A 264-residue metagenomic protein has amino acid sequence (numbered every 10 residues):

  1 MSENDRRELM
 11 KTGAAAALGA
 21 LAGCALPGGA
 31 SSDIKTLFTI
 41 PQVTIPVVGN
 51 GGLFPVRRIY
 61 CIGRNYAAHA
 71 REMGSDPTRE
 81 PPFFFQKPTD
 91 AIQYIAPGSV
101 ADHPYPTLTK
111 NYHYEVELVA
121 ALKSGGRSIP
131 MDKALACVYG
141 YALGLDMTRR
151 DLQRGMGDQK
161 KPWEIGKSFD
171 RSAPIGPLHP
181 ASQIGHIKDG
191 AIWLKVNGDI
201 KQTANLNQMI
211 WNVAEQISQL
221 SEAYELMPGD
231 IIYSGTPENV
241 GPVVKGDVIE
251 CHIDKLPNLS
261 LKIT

Functional and structural regions predicted by a protein language model:
M1-A17: N-terminal secretory signal peptides and thylakoid transit peptides that target proteins across membranes
S31-K133: Extended, compositionally biased flexible segments
S32-L53, A96-S99, R150-T264: Catalytic-pocket segment enriched in acidic/His residues
R58-Y60, P82-F84, E117-V119, G140-A142 (+4 more regions): Structural motif
G63, A120, D146, I175 (+1 more regions): A residue-level signal for conserved active-site and pocket-lining positions in enzyme catalytic cores
R79-P81, P88, Y114-L118, C137-L143 (+4 more regions): A generic structural signal for short beta-strands and their flanking turns/coil linkers
S128-P162: Hydrophobic, well-structured mid-protein blocks that either form specific transmembrane helices
